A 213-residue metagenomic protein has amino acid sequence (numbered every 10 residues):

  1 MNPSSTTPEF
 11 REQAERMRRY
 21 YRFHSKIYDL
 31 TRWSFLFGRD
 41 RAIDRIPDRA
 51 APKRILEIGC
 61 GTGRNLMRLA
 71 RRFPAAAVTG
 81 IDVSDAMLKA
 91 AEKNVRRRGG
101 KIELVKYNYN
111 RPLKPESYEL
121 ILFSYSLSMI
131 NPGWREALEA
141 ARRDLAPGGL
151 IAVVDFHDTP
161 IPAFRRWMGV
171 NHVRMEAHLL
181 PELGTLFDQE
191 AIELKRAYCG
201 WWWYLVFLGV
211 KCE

Functional and structural regions predicted by a protein language model:
W33-A51: Conserved alpha-helix/loop element of class I SAM-dependent methyltransferases that forms part of the SAM/SAH-binding
L56-I58, T62-R111: Class I SAM-dependent methyltransferase SAM/SAH-binding core
N110-I121: A short acidic, Gly/Pro-enriched loop at the edge of an enzyme's catalytic core that lines a small-molecule cofactor
L120-G133: A short SAM/SAH-binding and catalytic strip from SAM-dependent methyltransferases
R135-P147: A short glycine-rich, Lys/Arg-flanked "PGG" loop and its adjoining helix->strand segment in the class I
G148-F156: Conserved beta-strand signature within the Rossmann-like core of class I S-adenosyl-L-methionine
H172-F187: Short alpha-helix
D188, L194-E213: Core SAM-dependent methyltransferase catalytic element
